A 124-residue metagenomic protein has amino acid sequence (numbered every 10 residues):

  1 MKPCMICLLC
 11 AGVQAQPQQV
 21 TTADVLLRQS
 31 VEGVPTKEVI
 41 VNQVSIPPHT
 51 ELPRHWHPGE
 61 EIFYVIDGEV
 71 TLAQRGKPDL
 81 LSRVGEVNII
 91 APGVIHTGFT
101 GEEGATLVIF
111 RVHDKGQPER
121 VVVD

Functional and structural regions predicted by a protein language model:
M1-C7: Sec-dependent signal peptide recognition, specifically the positively charged N-region followed immediately by
C7-A15: Hydrophobic h-region of N-terminal signal peptides that target proteins for export in Gram-negative bacteria
Q19-I40, F99-D124: Double-stranded beta-helix
K37, H49-I62: A short beta-loop-beta micro-motif enriched in histidine and acidic residues
I46-P47, G76-G93: Short acidic-glycine-tyrosine-enriched beta hairpin
E51-L52, E69-A73, V87-N88: Short beta-strand segments in beta-sandwich/barrel cores
R54, L72-A73, I95-E102: Short beta-strand His + acidic residue motifs that chelate non-heme Fe in jelly-roll/DSBH and cupin folds
P58-G76: Glycine- and acidic-residue-biased ligand/ion/polar-headgroup-sensing regions
